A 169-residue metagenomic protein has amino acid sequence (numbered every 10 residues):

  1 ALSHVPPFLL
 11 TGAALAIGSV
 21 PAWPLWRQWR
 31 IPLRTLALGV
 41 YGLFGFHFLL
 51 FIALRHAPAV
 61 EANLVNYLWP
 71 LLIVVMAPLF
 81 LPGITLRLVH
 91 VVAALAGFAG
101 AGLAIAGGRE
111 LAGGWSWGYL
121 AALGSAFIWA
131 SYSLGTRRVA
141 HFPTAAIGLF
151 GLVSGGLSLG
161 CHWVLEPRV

Functional and structural regions predicted by a protein language model:
A1-I17, P58-E61, S131-V153: Juxtamembrane helix-loop-helix junctions in multi-pass membrane proteins
S3-G12, Q28-L33, V91, A106-I128 (+1 more regions): Juxtamembrane helix-entry segments on the extracytoplasmic side of multipass membrane proteins
A14, I31-R34, N63-N66, P82-L103 (+1 more regions): Loop-to-transmembrane alpha-helix entry segments
L15-G18, A22, V75-M76, L86-G108 (+3 more regions): Hydrophobic transmembrane alpha-helices of multi-pass small-molecule transport proteins
S19-R30, L72-T85, A130-H141: C-terminal ends of transmembrane helices
W23-N66, M76, A101-L103: Specific transmembrane alpha-helical segments of multi-pass solute transporters/efflux pumps, especially DMT/EamA
T35-G39, F51, N63, A94 (+2 more regions): Residue-level signature of transmembrane alpha-helical cores of multipass secondary-active transporters and flippases
F48-H56, G100-A112, S154-V169: Hydrophobic alpha-helical transmembrane segments in multi-pass integral membrane proteins
